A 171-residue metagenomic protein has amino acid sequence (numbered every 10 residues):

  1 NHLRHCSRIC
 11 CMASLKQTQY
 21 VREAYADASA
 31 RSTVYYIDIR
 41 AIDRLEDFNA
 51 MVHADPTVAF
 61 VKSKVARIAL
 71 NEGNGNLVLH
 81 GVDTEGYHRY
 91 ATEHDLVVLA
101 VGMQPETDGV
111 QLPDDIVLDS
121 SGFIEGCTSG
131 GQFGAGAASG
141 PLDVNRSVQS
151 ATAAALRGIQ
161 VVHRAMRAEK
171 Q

Functional and structural regions predicted by a protein language model:
N1-Q171: Residues forming the flavin
